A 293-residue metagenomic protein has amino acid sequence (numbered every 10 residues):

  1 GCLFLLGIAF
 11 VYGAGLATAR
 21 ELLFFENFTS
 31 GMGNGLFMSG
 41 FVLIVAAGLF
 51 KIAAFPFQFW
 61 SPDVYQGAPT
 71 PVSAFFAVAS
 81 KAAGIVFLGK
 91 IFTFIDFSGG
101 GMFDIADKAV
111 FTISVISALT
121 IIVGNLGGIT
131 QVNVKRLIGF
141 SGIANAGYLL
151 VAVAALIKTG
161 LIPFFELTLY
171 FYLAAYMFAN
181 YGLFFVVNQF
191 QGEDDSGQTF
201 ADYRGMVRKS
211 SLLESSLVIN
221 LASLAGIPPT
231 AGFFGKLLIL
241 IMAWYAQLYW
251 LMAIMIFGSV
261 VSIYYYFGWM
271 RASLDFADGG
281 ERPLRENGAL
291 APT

Functional and structural regions predicted by a protein language model:
G1-T293: Alpha-helical transmembrane segments of multi-pass membrane proteins predominantly involved in bioenergetics
